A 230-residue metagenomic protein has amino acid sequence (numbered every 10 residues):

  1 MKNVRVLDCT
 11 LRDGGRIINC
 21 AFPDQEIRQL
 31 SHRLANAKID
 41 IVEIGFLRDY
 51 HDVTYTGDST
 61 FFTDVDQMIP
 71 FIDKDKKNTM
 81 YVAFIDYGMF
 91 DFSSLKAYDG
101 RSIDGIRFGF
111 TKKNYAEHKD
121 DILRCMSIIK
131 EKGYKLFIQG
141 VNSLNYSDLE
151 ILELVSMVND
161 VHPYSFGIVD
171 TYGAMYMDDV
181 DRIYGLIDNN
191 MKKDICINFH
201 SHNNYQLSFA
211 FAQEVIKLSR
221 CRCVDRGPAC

Functional and structural regions predicted by a protein language model:
M1-F84: N-terminal capping/small domains of soluble enzymes
R5-D13, D40-I44, T79-D86, D104-F108 (+4 more regions): Hydrophobic faces of well-ordered beta-strands that scaffold small-molecule active sites in alpha/beta enzyme cores
K38, K76-N78, G100-G105, K130-K132 (+3 more regions): Glycine-enriched alpha-helix->loop->beta-strand junction motifs that scaffold or abut catalytic
D40-M68, R107-A116, I168-D178, A229-C230: Glycine-rich, proline-tolerant flexible connector loops at the mouths of alpha/beta enzymes
V53-A83, I122-Q139, D181-F199: Alpha-helix-loop-beta-strand connector modules within alpha/beta enzyme cores
D91-Y98, Y146-V158, Y205-R220: Catalytic cores of alpha/beta
Y115-T171: Conserved anion-binding
S165, V169-C230: Catalytic alpha/beta core domains of metabolic enzymes, predominantly
